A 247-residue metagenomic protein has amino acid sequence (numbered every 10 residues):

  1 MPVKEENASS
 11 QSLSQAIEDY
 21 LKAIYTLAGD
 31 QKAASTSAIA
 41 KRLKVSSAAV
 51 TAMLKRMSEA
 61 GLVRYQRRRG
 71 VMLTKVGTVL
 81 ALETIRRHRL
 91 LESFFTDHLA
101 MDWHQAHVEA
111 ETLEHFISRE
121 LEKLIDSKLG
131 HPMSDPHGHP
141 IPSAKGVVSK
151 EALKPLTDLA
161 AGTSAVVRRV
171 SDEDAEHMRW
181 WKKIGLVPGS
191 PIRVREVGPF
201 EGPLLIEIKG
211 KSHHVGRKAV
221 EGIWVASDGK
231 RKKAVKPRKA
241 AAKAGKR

Functional and structural regions predicted by a protein language model:
M1-K44: Extreme N-terminal segment that seeds HTH/winged-HTH DNA-binding domains in transcriptional regulators
A48, H104: Key DNA-contact positions within bacterial/archaeal DNA-binding proteins
T51-K55: Short, hydrophobic-biased segments on the C-terminal half of alpha helices that form "recognition helices"
S58-Q66: A short, conserved structural fragment
R69-H88: Basic, amphipathic "hinge/linker" alpha-helix immediately C-terminal to the N-terminal HTH DNA-binding motif
E114-G222: Mid-protein regulatory/catalytic core that forms ligand/cofactor-binding pockets and protein-protein interaction
P203, S212-H213, R217-R247: Glycine- and charge-enriched low-complexity intrinsically disordered segments
